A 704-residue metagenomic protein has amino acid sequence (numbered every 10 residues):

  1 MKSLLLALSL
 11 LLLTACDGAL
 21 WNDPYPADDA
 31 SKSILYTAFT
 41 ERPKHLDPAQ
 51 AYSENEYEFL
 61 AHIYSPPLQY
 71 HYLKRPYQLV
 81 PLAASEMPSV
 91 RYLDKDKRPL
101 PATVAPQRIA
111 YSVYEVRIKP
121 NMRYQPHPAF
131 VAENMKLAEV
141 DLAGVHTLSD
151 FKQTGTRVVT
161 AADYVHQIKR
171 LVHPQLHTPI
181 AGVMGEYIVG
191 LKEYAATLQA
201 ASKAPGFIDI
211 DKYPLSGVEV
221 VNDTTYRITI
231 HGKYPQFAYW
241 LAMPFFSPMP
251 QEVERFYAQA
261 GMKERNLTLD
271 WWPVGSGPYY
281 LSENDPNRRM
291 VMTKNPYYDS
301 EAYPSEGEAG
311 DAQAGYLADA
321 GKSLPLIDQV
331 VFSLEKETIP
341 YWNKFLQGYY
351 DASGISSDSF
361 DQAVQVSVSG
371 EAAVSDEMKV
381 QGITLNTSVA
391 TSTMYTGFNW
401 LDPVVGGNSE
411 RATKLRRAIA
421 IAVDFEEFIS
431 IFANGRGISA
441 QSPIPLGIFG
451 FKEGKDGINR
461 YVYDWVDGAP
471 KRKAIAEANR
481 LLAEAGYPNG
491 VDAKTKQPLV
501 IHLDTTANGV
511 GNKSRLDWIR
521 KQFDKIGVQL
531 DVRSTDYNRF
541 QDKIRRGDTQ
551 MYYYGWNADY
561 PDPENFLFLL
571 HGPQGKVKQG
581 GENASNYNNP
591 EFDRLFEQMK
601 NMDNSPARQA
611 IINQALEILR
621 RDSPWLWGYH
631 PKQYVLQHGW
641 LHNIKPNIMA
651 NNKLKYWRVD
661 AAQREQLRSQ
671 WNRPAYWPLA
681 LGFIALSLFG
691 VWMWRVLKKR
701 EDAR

Functional and structural regions predicted by a protein language model:
A19, S282-T293, A318-D319, V331-D402 (+3 more regions): Extracellular/periplasmic solute-recognition and catalytic clefts
W21-D23, D28, M378-G382, V389 (+10 more regions): Extracytoplasmic/peripheral linker and loop segments enriched in polar/acidic and small residues with frequent Thr/Pro
A38-P106: N-terminal lobe/hinge region of extracytoplasmic solute-binding protein
H71-K74, V189-T225, T229-V331, E337-P340 (+1 more regions): Gly/Pro-rich hinge or "lid" segments in bacterial periplasmic/extracellular proteins
E86-V183, R227, Y341-K344, S409-R411 (+1 more regions): Aromatic- and charge-enriched surface segment that lines or borders ligand/interaction sites
Y279, V405-G406, I438-A485, T506-R515: Structural transition elements
P286-R288, S305-E306, S323-L324, V331-Y341 (+6 more regions): Ligand/substrate-recognition segments at binding pockets and active sites
V635-P674: Long beta-strand-rich cores associated with HINT superfamily self-processing modules
